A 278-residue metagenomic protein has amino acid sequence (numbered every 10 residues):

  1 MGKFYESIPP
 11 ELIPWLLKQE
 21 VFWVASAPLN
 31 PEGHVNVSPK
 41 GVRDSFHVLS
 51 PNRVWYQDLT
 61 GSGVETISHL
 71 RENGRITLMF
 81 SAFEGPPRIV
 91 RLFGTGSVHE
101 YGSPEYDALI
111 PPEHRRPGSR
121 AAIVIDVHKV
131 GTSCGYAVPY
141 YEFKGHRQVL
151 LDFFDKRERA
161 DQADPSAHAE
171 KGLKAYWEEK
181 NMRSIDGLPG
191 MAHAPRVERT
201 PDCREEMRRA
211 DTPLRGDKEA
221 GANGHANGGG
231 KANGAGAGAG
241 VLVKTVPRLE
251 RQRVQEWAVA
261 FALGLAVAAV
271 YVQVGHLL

Functional and structural regions predicted by a protein language model:
M1-L278: Binding-site signature for planar aromatic cofactors or substrates
